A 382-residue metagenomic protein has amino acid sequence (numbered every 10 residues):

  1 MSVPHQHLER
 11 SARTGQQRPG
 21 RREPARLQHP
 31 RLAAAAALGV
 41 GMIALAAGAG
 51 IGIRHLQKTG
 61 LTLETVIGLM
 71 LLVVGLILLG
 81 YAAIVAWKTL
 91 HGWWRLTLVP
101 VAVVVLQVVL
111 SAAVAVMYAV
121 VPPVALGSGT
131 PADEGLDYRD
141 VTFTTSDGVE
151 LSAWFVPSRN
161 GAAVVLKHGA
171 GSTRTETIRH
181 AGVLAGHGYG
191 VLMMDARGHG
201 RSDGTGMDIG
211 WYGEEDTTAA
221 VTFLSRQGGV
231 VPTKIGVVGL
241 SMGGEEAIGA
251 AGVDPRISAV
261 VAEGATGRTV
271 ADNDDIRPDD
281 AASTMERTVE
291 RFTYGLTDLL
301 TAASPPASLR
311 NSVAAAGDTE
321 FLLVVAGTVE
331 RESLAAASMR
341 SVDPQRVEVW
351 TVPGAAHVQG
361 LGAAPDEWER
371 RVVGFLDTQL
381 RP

Functional and structural regions predicted by a protein language model:
H5-H7, T14, G48-L61, G92-T144: An N-terminal hydrophobic leader/cap segment in hydrolases
L38-V85: Membrane-embedded alpha-helical segments of integral membrane proteins
F143, W154, S172, L299-L380: Serine-hydrolase catalytic core
G161-G169: Short beta-strand element of the alpha/beta-hydrolase
E176, M207-G228: Alpha/beta-hydrolase active-site loop
V183-D203: Conserved alpha/beta-hydrolase
G228-S241: Alpha/beta-hydrolase fold nucleophile elbow
G249-A302, A314-E320, V325-T328, L334: Hydrolase active-site cap/lid region
